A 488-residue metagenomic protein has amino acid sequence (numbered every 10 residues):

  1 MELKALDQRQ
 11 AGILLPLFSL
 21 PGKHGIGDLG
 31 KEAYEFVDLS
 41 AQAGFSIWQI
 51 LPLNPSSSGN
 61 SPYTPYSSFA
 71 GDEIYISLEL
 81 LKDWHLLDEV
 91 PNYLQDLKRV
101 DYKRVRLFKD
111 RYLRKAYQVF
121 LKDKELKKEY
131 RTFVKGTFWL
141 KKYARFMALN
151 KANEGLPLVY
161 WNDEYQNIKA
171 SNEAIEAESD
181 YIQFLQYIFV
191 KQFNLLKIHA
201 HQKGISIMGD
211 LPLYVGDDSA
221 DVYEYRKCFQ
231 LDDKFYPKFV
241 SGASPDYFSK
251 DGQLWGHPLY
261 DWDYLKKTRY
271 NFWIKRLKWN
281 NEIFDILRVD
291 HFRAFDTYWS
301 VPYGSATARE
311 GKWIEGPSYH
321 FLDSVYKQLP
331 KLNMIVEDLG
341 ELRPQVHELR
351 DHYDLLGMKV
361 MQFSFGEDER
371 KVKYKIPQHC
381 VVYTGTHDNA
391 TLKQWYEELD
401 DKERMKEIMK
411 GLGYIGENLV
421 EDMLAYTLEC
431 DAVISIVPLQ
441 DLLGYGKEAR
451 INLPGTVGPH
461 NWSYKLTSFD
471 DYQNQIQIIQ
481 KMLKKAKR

Functional and structural regions predicted by a protein language model:
M1, K31-D38, K191-H199, I274-K275 (+1 more regions): Short alpha-helical segments and helix-capping/turn motifs at coil-helix boundaries
M1-K31, D38, Q42-A43: Mature N-terminal, pre-catalytic/accessory segment of carbohydrate-active enzymes
L3-R9, P16, N60-V190, V215-I436 (+2 more regions): Alpha-amylase-like alpha-glycosidases and glucanotransferases acting on alpha-linked glucans and related
K31-S56, I283-F284: Catalytic domains of carbohydrate-active enzymes, especially glycoside hydrolases
V37, A41, F193-K203, Y326 (+1 more regions): Surface-exposed amphipathic alpha-helices with a cationic face
L51, S206-M208, P212, I286 (+1 more regions): Outer-envelope exported proteins of Gram-negative bacteria
I182, Q186-V215: Conserved, well-ordered alpha-helix/loop/beta-strand core segments that scaffold catalytic motifs
G444-R488: Structured C-terminal cap/extension of enzyme domains
